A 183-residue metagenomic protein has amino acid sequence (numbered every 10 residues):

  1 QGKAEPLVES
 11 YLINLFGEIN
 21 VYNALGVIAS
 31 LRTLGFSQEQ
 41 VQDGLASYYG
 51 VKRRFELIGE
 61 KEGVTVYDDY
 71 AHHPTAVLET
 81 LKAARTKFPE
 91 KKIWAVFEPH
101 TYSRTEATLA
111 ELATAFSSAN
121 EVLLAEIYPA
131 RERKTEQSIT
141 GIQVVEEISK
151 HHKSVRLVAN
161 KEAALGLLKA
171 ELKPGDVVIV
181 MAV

Functional and structural regions predicted by a protein language model:
G2-A4, E126: Short, small-residue-rich loop/turn micro-motifs
A4-E121: Nucleotide phosphate-binding/pyrophosphate-handling subdomain across enzymes that bind or process nucleotide phosphates
E98-H100, I127, N160, V183: Cofactor-binding loop segments of dinucleotide-utilizing enzymes, especially the Rossmann-like FAD- and NAD(P)+-binding
A107, P174-G175: Flexible, low-complexity linker and terminal segments
A113-P174: C-terminal helical cap/extension that packs against the catalytic core of soluble nucleotide-cofactor enzymes
D176-M181: Periplasmic-binding protein-like
